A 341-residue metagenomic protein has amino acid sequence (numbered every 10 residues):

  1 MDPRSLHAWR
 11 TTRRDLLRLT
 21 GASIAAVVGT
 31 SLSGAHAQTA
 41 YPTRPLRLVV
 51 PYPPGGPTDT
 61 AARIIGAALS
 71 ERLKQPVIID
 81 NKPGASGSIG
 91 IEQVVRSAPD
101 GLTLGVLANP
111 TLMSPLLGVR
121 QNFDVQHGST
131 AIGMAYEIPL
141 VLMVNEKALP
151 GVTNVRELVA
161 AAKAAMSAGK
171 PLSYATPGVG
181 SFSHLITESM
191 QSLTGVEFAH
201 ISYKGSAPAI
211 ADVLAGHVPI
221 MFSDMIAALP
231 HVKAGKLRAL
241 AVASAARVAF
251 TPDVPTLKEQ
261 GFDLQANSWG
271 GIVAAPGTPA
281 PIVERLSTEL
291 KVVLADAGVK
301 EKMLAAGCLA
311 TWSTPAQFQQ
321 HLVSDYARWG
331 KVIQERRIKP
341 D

Functional and structural regions predicted by a protein language model:
M1-D15, L19-T30, H36: N-terminal secretory signal peptides
A37-H127, K170-P171, V179, G195-P219 (+2 more regions): N-terminal (or domain-start) structured segment
T43-P45, S192-V196, K233, T256 (+1 more regions): An extracytoplasmic/periplasmic, membrane-proximal ligand-sensing/linker region
L46-L48, G55, A62, I79 (+14 more regions): Residue-level signal for nonpolar/aromatic packing positions in well-ordered secondary structure
A62, G66, I91, V155 (+10 more regions): Extracytoplasmic/secreted envelope proteins and their assembly/folding machinery, especially bacterial periplasmic
R96-L102, L116-P208, W269-K302: Hinge/capping helix and adjacent helix->loop/strand transition within the periplasmic-binding protein
Q126, E137-I138, A228-A295, S324-A327: C-terminal lobe and pocket-closing loops of periplasmic/extracytoplasmic Venus-flytrap solute-binding proteins
G169-D253: Ligand-binding pocket segment of bilobal, Venus flytrap-like solute-binding proteins
